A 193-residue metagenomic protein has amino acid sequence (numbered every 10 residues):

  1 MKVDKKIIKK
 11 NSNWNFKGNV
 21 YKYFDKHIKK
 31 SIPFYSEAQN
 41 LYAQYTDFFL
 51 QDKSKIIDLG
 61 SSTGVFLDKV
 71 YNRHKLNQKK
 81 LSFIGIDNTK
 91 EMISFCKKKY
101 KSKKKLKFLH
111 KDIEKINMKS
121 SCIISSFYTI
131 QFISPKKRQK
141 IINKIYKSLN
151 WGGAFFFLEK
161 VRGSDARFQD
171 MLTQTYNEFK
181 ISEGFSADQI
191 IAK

Functional and structural regions predicted by a protein language model:
M1-S12: N-terminal auxiliary segments of SAM/dcSAM-dependent transferases
K10, G18-A38: Class I SAM-dependent methyltransferase Rossmann-like catalytic core, especially the SAM/SAH-binding loop
F34-D52: Conserved alpha-helix/loop element of class I SAM-dependent methyltransferases that forms part of the SAM/SAH-binding
I57, S62-E114: Class I SAM-dependent methyltransferase SAM/SAH-binding core
K115-K119: Short conserved loop adjoining the S-adenosyl-L-methionine
S125: A conserved beta-strand element that flanks and buttresses the S-adenosyl-L-methionine
Q139-W151: A short glycine-rich, Lys/Arg-flanked "PGG" loop and its adjoining helix->strand segment in the class I
F156-S182: Conserved class I S-adenosyl-L-methionine
